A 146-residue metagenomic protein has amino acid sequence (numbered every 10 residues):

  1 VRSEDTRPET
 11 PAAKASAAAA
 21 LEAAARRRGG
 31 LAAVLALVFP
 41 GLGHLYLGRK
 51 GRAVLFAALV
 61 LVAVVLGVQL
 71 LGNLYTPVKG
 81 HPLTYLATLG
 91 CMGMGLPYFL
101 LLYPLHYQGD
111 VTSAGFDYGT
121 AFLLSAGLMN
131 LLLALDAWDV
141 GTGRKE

Functional and structural regions predicted by a protein language model:
R2-A33, F56-E146: Transmembrane helix recognition focused on a "late"/terminal membrane span
L35-G41: Hydrophobic, membrane-inserted alpha-helices
V38, Y46, L70-N73: Helix-loop junctions at the membrane-solvent interface of multi-pass transporters, primarily the C-terminal
Y46-L55: Membrane-interface helix starts
